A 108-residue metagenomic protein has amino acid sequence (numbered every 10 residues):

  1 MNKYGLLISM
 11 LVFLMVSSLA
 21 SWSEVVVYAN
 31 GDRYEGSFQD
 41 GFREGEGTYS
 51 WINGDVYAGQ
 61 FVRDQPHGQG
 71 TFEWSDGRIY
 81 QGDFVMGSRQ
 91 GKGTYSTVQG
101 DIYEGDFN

Functional and structural regions predicted by a protein language model:
M1-I8: Bacterial N-terminal signal peptides that target proteins for export
I8-S17: Bacterial N-terminal signal peptides
A20-S23, A29: Boundary at the C-terminal end of the N-terminal hydrophobic targeting segment
R33-E44, V56-H67, I79-Q90, I102-N108: Conserved anchor residues at repeat-unit boundaries in beta-strand-based tandem repeats, strongest for the MORN repeat
